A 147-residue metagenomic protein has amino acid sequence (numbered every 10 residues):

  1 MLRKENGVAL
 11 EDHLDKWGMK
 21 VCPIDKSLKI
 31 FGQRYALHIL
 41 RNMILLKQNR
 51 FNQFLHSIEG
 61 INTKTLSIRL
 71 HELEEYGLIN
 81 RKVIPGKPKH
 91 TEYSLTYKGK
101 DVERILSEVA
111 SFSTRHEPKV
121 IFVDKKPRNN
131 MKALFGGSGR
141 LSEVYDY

Functional and structural regions predicted by a protein language model:
M1-D15, M19, N80, Y97 (+1 more regions): C-terminal regulatory/oligomerization modules of transcriptional regulators
A9, E74-S94: Beta-hairpin "wing" of winged helix-turn-helix
W17, N49-R50, K89: A conserved beta-turn-beta hairpin within the catalytic core of GNAT-like acetyltransferases that forms part
C22-T65: N-terminal helix-turn-helix DNA-binding core of bacterial DNA-binding proteins
F31-R34, T96-K100: Alpha-helical hinge/cap motifs
N52-Q53, H71, T91: Residues within the helices of the helix-turn-helix
L66, L70-L73: Basic amphipathic alpha-helical segments that dock to polyanions
